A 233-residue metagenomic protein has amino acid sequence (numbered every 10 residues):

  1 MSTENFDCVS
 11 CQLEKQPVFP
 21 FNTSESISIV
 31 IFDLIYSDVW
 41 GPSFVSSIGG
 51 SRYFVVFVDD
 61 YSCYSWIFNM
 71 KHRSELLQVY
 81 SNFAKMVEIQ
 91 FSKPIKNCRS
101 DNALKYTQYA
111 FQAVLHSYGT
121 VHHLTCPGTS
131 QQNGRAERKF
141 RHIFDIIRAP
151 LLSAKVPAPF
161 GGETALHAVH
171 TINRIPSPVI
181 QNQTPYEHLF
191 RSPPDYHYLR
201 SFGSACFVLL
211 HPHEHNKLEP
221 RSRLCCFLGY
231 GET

Functional and structural regions predicted by a protein language model:
M1-T233: Anionic group-binding determinants
